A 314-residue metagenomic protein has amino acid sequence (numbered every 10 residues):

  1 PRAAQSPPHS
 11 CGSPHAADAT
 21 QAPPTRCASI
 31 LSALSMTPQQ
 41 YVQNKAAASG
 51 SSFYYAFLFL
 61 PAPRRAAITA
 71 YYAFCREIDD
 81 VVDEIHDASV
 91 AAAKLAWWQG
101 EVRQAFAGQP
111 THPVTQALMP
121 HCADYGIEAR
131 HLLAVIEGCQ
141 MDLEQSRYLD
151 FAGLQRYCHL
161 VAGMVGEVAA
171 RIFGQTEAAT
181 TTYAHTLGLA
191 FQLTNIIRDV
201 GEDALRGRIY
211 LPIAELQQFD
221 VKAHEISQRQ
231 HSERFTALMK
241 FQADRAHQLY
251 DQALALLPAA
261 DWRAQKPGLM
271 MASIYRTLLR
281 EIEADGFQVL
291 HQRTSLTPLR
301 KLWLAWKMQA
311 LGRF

Functional and structural regions predicted by a protein language model:
A22-T25, D79: Long, low-complexity, Lys/Arg-enriched
L34-Q192, I197, G201-F314: Catalytic cores of Mg2+-dependent Asp-rich isoprenoid enzymes
